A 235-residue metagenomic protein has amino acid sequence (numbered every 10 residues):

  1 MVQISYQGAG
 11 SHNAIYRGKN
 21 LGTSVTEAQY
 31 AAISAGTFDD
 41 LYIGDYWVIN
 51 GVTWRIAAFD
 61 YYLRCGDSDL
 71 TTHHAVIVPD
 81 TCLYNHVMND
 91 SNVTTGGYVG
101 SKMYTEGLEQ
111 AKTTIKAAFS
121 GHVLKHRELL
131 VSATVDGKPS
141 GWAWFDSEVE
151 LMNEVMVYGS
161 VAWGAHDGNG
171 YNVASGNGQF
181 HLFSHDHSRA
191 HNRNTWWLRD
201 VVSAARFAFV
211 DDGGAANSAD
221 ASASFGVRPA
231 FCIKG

Functional and structural regions predicted by a protein language model:
V2-G235: Collagenous Gly-X-Y triple-helix signature in extracellular proteins
